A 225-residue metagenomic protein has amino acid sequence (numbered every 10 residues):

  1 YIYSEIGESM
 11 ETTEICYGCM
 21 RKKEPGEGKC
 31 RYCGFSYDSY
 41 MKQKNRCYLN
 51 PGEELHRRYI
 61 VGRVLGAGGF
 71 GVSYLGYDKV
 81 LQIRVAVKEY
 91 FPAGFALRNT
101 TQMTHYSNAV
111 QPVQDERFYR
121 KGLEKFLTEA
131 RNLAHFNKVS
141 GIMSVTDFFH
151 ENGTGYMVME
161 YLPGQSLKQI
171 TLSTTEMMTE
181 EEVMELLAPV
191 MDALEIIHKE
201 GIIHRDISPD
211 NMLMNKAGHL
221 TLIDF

Functional and structural regions predicted by a protein language model:
G62-G68, S73: Protein kinase glycine-rich loop
Y77-R84, F91-F95: Conserved N-lobe loop of protein kinases adjacent to the ATP-binding glycine-rich P-loop
T100-H135: AlphaC helix of the eukaryotic protein kinase fold
F148: Activation-segment/catalytic-loop signature of the eukaryotic protein kinase fold
N152-S166: Conserved short submotifs of the Hanks-type protein kinase catalytic core that shape the nucleotide-binding pocket
L167-M178: AlphaC helix of the protein kinase catalytic domain
L186-L187: Activation segment signature within eukaryotic-like protein kinase domains
M191-I202: Protein kinase catalytic-loop region centered on the HRD/HxD motif
